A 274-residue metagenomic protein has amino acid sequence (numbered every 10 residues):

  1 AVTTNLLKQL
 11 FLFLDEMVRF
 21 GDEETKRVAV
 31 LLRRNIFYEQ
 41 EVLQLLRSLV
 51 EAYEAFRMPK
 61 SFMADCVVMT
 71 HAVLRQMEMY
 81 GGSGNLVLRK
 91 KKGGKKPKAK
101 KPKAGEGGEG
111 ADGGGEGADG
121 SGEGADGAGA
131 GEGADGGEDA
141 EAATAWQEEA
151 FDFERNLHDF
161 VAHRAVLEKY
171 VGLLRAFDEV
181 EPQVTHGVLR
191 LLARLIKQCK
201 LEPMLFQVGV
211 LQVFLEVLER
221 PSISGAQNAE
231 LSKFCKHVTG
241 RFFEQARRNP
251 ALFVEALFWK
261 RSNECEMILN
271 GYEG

Functional and structural regions predicted by a protein language model:
A1-G274: Extended alpha-helical scaffold domains
